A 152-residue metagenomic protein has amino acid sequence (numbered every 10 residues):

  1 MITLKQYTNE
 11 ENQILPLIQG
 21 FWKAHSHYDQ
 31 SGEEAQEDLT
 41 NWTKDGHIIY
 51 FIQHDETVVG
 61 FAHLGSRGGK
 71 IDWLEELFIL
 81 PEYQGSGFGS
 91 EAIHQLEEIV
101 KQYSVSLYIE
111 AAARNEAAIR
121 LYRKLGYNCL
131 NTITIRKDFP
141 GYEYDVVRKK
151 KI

Functional and structural regions predicted by a protein language model:
I2-E75, L80, I93, I99 (+3 more regions): Acetyl-CoA-dependent GNAT
K5-Q6, A112-Y127: Generic detector of contiguous secondary-structure segments
N12, S86, E116: Loop/helix-junction capping segments adjacent to catalytic residues or to phosphate/diphosphate-binding pockets
I79, G85-E98, R120, K124: Conserved acetyl-CoA-binding loop-helix of GNAT-fold acetyltransferases
V100-A112: Conserved GNAT acetyl-CoA-binding A-motif
I109-I119, I135-E143: Conserved beta-strand-loop-alpha-helix junction that forms the acyl-donor binding cleft
